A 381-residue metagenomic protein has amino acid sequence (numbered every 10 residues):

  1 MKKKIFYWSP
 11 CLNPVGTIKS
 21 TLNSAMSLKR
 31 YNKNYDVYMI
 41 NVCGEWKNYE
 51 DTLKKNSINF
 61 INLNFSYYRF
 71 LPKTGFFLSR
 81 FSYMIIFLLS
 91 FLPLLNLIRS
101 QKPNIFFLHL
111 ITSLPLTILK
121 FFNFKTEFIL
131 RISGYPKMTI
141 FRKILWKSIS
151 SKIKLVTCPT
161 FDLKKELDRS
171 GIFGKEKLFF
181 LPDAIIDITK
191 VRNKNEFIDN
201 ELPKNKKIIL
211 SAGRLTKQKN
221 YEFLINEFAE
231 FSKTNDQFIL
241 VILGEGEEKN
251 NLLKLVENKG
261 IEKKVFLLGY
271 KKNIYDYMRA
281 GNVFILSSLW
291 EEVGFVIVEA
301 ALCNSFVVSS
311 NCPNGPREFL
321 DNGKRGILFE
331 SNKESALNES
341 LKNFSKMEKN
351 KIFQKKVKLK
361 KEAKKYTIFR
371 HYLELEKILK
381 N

Functional and structural regions predicted by a protein language model:
Y7-V15, K19, S27-S82, L178: N-terminal strand-loop element at the rim of the active site of nucleotide-sugar-dependent glycosyltransferases
V15-M26, K207-E230, E247-K254, F295: A conserved mid-protein helix/loop that constitutes part of the nucleotide-sugar donor-binding site
F87-S90, L108-L114, I132: Short His-centered aromatic/hydrophobic patch
I140-F141, D168-R169, P182-K204, D276: Acidic anion/phosphate-binding donor-loop and adjacent secondary structure in glycosyltransferase catalytic cores
I153-F180, I185-T189: A short, active-site helix/loop in glycosyltransferases that binds the activated sugar's phosphate group
Y270, L289: Aromatic "clamp/platform" in nucleotide-sugar-dependent glycosyltransferases that forms part of the donor/acceptor
F306-S310: Short hydrophobic beta-strand element within catalytic cores of glycosyltransferases and related nucleotide-activated
D321-G323, I327-E334, K342-K349: Conserved acidic donor-binding segment of nucleotide-sugar-dependent glycosyltransferases
